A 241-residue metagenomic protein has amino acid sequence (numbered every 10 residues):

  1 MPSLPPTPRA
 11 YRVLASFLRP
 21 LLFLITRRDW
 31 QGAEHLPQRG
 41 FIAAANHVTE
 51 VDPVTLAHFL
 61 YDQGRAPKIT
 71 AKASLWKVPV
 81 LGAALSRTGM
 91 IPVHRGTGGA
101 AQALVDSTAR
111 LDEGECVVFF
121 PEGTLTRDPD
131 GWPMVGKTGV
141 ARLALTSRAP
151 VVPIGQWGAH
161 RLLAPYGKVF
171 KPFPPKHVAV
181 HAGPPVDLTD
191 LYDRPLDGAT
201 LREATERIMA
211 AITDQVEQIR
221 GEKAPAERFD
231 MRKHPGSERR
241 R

Functional and structural regions predicted by a protein language model:
M1-H35, T55, P79-T88, K223: A transmembrane-helix-recognition feature enriched in membrane-embedded lipid enzymes and envelope glyco-/phospholipid
F23, H35-G98: Catalytic core of membrane glycerolipid acyltransferases/transacylases, capturing the structured, soluble-facing
F23-W30, A100-A101, L162-A164: Short gly/ser/thr-rich secondary-structure transition/capping motifs
A84, A109, R142-T146: Hydrophobic/aromatic ligand-binding patch that stacks against planar heteroaromatic rings of cofactors or nucleotides
V105-R110, V178-D214, Q218: A charged, well-structured terminal subsegment
R110-V140: Catalytic-site beta-strand/loop segments enriched in glycine and acidic/polar residues
D130-G198, F229-G236, R240: A cross-family acyltransferase "interaction/gating" segment
